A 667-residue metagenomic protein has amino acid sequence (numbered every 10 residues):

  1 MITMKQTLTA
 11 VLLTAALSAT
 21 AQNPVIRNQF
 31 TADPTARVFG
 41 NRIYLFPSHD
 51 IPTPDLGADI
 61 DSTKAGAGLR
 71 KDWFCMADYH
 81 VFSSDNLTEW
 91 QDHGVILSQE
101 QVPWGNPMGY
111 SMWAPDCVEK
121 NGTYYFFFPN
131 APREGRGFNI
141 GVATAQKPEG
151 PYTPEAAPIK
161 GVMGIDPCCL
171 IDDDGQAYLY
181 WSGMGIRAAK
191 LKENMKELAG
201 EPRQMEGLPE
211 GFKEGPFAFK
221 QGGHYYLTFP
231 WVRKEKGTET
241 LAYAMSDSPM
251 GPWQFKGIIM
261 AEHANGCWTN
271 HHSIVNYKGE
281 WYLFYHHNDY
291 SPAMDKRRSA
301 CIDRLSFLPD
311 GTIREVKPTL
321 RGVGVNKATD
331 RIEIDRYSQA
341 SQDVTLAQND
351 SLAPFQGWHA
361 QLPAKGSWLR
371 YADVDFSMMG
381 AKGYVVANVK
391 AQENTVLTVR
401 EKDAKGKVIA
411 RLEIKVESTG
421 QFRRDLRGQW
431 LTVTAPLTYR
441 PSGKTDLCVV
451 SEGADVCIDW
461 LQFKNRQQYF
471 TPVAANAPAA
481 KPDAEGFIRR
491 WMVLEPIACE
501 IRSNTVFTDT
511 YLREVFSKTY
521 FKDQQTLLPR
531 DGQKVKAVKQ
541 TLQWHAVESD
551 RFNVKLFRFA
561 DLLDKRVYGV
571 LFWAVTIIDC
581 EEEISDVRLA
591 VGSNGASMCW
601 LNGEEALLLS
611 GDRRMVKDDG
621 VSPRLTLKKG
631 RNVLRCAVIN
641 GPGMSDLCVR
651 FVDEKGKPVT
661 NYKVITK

Functional and structural regions predicted by a protein language model:
M1-Q22: Bacterial Sec-dependent N-terminal signal peptides
A21-V473: Carbohydrate-active catalytic/glycan-binding domains of CAZyme proteins, especially the secreted or lumenal ectodomains
P318-I334, S338-Q339, N465-V554, C636-K667: Accessory carbohydrate-binding/adhesion or oligomerization-edge regions at the termini of glycan-active proteins
A387-Q392, E452, D579, G592-N594 (+1 more regions): Solvent-exposed strand-to-loop "edge" motifs in beta-rich extracellular domains
V396-K405, A596-L607: Short, surface-exposed beta-strand/strand-loop-strand elements in extracellular ectodomains
L412-R424, L601-P623: Solvent-exposed beta-strand/loop surfaces of large extracellular or lumenal domains
Y439-V449, T626-V638: Noncatalytic modules at the cell exterior or secretory-pathway interfaces, chiefly beta-strand-rich lectin/adhesion
V449, S585-W600, L634: Aromatic-lined ligand-binding clefts that engage carbohydrates, nucleic acids, or primary amines
